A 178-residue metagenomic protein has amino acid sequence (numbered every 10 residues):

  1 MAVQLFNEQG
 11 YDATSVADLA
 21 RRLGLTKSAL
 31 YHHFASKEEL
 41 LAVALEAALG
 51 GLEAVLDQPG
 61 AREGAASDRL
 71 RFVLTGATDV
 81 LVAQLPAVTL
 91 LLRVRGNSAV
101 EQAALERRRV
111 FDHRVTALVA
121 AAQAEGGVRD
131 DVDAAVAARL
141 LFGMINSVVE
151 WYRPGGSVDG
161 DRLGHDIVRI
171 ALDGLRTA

Functional and structural regions predicted by a protein language model:
M1, L5-E39, V43: Helix-turn-helix
E8-D12, R62-E63, Q84, E125: Short coil/turn segments at alpha/beta junctions that flank glycine-rich nucleotide-binding fingerprints
L41, L45, L49, E101-D112 (+3 more regions): Amphipathic, non-transmembrane alpha-helical scaffold segments
V43, A54-A83, A134, A138-L141: Hydrophobic alpha-helical connector segments
A61-G64, R109-A137, Y152-G155, L175-A178: Hydrophobic alpha-helical bundle segments that form small-molecule/ligand-binding pockets
S67-F72, A103-R107, A124-L140, V158-H165: All-alpha amphipathic helical-bundle segments outside canonical DNA-binding/catalytic cores that form hydrophobic
F72, T78-A117, A124, Y152: Short secondary-structure transition hinges
V80-A83, L90-R93, A117, A121 (+2 more regions): Amphipathic C-terminal alpha-helical segment
